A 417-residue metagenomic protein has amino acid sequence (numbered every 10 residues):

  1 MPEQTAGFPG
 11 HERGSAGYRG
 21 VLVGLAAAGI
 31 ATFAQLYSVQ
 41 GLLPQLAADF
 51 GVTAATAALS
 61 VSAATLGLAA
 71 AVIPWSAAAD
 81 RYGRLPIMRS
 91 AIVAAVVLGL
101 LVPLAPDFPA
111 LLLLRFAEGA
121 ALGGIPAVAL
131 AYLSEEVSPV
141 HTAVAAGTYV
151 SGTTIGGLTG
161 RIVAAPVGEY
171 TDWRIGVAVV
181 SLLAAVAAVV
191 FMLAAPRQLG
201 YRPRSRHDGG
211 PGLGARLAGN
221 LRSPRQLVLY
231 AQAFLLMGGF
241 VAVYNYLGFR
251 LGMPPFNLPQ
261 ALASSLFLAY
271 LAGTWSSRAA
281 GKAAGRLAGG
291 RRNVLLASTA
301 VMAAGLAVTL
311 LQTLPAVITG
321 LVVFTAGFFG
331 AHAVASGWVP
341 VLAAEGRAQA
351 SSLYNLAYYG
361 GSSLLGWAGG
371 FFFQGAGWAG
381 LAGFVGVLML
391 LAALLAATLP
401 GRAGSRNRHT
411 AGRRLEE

Functional and structural regions predicted by a protein language model:
G7-S15, P196-Y230: Juxtamembrane intracellular "pre-TM" segments in multi-pass secondary transporters
G51, G83, L104-A110, S138 (+1 more regions): Helix-breaking motifs and short loop linkers at transmembrane-helix boundaries and internal kinks in secondary membrane
A70-F108: Conserved MFS/SLC helix-loop-helix module at the cytosolic interface between two early adjacent transmembrane helices
A71-G83, W275-G289, F373: Helix-to-loop junctions at the C-terminal end of transmembrane segments in multipass secondary transporters
A94, L98, P109-E118, P315-V323: Paired small-residue
F108-A110, P139-V140, G147-P196: Helix-loop-helix hairpin linking two adjacent transmembrane segments in secondary transporters
L114-I155: Cytoplasmic helix-loop-helix junction between adjacent transmembrane helices in 12-TM secondary transporters
R291-A335: C-terminal transmembrane helical hairpin of 12-TM major facilitator-type secondary transporters
